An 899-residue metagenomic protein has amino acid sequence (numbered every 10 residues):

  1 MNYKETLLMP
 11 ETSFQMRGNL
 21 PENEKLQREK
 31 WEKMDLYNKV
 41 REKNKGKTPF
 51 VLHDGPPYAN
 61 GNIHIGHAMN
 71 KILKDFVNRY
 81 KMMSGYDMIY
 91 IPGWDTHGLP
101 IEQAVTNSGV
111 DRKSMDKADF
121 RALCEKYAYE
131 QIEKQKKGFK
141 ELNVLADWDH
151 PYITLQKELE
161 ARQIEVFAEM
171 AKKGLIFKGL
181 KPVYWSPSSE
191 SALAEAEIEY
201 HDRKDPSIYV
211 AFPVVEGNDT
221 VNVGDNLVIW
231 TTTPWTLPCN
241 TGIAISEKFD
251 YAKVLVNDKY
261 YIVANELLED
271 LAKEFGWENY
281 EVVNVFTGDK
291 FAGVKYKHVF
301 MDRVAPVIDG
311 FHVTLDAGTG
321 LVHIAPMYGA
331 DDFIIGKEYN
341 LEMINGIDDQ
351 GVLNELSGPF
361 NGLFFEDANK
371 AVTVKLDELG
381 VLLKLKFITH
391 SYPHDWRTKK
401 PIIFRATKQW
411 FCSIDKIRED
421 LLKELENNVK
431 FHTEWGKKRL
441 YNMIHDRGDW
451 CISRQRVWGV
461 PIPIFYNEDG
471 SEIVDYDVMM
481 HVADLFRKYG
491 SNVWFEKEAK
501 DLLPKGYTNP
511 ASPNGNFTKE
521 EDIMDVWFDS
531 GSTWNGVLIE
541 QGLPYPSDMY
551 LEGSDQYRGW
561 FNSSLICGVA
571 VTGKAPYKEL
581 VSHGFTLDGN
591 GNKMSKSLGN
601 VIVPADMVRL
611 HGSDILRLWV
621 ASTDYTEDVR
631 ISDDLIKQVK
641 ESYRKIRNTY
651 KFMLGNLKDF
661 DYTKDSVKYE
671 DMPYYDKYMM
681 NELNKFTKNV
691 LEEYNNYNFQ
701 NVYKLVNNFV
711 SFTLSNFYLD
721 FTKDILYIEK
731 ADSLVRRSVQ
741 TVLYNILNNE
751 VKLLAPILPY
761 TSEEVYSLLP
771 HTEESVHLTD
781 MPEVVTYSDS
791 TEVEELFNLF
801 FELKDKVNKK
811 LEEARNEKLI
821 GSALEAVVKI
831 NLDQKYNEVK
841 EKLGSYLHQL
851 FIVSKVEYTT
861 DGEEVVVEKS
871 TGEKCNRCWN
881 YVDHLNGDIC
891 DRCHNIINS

Functional and structural regions predicted by a protein language model:
N2-L20, E24-L26, K30-M34, T106-P238 (+13 more regions): Residue patterns forming the tRNA-binding/recognition surfaces of aminoacyl-tRNA synthetases and related DALR
E42-Q103, I229-T231, W235, A244 (+4 more regions): N-terminal catalytic cores of NTP/NDP-binding nucleotidyl/phosphoryl-transfer enzymes
N44, T48-D54, I65-M69, L73 (+17 more regions): Secondary-structure capping and boundary motifs in well-ordered enzyme cores
D95, V183, P187, L193-E199 (+6 more regions): Acidic, turn-prone loop/beta-hairpin segments
S186, D395, N467, N509-S512 (+2 more regions): Short cysteine-rich clusters marking metal-coordination/redox-active sites
A305, Y339-G351, R456-W458, Y476-D628: Alpha-helical recognition segments enriched in aromatics with Gly/Pro capping that present substrate-recognition
I402, I473, N516-F517, V882-L885 (+1 more regions): Cys/His-rich microdomains that often coordinate metals
Q455, P513-N514, W879-V882, D891-H894: Cys/His-coordinated zinc-binding microdomains
